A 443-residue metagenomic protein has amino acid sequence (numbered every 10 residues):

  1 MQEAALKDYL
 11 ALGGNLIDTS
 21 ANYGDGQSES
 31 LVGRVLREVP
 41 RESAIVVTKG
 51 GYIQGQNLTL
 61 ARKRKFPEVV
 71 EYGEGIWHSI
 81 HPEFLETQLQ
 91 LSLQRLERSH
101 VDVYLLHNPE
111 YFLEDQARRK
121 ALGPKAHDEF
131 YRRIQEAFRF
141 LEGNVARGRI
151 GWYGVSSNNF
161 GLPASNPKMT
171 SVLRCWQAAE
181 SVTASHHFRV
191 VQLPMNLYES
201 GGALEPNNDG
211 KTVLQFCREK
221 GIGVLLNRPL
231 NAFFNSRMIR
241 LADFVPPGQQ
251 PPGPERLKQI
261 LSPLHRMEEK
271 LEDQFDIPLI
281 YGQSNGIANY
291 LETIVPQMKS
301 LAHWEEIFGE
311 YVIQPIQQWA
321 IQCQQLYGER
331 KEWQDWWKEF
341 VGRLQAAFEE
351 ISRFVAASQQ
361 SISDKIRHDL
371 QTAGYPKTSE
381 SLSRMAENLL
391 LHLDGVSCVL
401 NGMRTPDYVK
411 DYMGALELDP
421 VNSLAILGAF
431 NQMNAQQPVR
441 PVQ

Functional and structural regions predicted by a protein language model:
M1, D25, P109-Q443: Beta/alpha (TIM)-barrel catalytic core signal, keyed to glycine-rich beta->alpha loops juxtaposed to Asp/Glu that bind
M1-E71, G75-I76, P82-E86, Q90 (+10 more regions): N-terminal binding-site loop/beta-alpha segment at the start of enzyme catalytic domains that lines or forms
I17, V101, Y153-V155: Glycine-centered flexible beta-alpha turn that most often forms the glycine-rich phosphate-binding loop
E42, Q56, D102, G201 (+1 more regions): Generic macromolecular interface patches on structured domains
G73-F84, Q88, A164-A178: Short, compositionally biased strand/turn segments that nucleate or flank brief secondary-structure elements
H78, L91-Q94, R98-S99, Y111 (+1 more regions): Fungal eukaryote-biased detector of long internal structured cores
I80, L105-H107: Specific alpha-helical transmembrane segments that line the substrate/conduction pathway and gating interfaces
L85-Y104, E180-T183: CE4/NodB-like, metal-dependent polysaccharide N-deacetylase domain that modifies extracellular/periplasmic N-acetylated
